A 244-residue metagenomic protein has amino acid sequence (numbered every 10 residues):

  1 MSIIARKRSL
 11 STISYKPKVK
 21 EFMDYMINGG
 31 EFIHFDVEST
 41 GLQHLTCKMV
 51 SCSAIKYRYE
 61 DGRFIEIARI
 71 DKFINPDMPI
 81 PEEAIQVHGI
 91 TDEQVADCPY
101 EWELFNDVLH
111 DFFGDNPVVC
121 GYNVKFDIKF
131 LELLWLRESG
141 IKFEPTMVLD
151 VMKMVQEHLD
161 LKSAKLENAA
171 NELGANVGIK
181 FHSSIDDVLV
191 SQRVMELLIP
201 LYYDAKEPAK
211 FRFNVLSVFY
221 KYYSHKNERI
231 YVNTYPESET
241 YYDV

Functional and structural regions predicted by a protein language model:
S2-D24, Q192-V244: Acidic two-metal-ion nuclease catalytic site recognized across multiple nuclease folds, prominently DnaQ/RNase D-T
S2-P145, D160-H182: Conserved non-catalytic scaffold segment of RNase H-like nuclease domains
V37-T40, V151, S191: Ser/Thr-centric signal marking residues that sit in or immediately flank functional binding/regulatory motifs
F105-D107, V190-R193: Short secondary-structure transition/capping segments
W135-L136, L159, G174, R193-Y203: Hydrophobic/aromatic-lined pockets within catalytic cores
I141-V155: Conserved beta-strand -> loop -> alpha-helix junction used to position metal-binding or nucleic-acid-contacting
I185-D186: Acidic donor-binding loop at a coil-to-helix junction in glycosyltransferase catalytic cores that engages
